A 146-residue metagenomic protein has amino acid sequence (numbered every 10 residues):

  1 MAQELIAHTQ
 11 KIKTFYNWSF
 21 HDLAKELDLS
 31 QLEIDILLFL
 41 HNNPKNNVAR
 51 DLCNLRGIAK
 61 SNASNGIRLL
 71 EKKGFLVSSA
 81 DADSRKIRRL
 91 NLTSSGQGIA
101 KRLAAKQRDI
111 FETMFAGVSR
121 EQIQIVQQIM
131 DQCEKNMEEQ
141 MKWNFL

Functional and structural regions predicted by a protein language model:
M1-L27: N-terminal leader segment of winged-helix/HTH proteins
T9, L37-L40, M130: Hydrophobic structural patches
K13, P44, A100, E134-E138: A structural signal for well-ordered alpha-helices, especially hydrophobic packing surfaces of coiled-coils
N17, L69-Q128: Charged, amphipathic alpha-helical coiled-coil/dimerization segments
W18-N62: N-terminal helix-turn-helix DNA-binding core of bacterial DNA-binding proteins
E26-S30, N62-N65, L69, S119 (+1 more regions): Short glycine/proline-centered loop/turn elements that form peptide/ligand docking sites
R120-L146: C-terminal regulatory/oligomerization modules of transcriptional regulators
